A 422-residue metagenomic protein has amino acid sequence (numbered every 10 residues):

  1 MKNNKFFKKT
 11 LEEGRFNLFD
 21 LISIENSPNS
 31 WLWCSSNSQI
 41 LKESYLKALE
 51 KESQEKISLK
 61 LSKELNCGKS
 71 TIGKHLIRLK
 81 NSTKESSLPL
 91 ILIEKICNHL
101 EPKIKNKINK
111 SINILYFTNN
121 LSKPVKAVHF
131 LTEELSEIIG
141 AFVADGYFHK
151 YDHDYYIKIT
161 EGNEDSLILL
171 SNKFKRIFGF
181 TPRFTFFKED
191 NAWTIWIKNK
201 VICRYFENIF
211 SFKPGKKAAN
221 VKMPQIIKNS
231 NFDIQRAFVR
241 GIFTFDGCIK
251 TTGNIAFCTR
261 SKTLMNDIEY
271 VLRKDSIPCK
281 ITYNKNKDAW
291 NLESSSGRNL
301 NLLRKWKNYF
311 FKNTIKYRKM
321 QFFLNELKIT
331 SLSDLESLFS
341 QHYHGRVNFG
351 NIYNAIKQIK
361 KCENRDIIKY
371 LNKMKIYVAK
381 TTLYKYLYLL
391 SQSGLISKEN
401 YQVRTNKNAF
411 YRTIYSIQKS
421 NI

Functional and structural regions predicted by a protein language model:
M1-I422: Internal intein/HINT superfamily modules and their associated LAGLIDADG
